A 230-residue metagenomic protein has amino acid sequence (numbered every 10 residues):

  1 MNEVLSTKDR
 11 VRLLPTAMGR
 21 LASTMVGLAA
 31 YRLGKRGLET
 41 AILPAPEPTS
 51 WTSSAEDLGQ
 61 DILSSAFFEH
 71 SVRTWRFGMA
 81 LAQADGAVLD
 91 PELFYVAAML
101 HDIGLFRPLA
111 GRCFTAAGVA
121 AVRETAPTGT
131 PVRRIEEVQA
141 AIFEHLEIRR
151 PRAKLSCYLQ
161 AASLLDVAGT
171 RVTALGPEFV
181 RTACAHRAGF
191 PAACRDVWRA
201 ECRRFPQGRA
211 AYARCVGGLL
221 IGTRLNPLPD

Functional and structural regions predicted by a protein language model:
M1-I42, S64-A87, L100, T128-T130 (+1 more regions): Divalent metal-dependent phosphate-bond-processing catalytic cores, especially two-metal-ion Mg2+/Mn2+ enzymes that act
K35-E39, W51-L58: Generic N-terminal amphipathic, Lys/Arg-enriched alpha-helix
P44-W51, L89-A97: Short coil-to-beta-strand
E47-A55, R76-A82: Auxiliary, metal-adjacent structural segments of Zn-dependent hydrolase domains
E56-D61, G104-L105: A short, mixed-charge helix-start or loop-turn motif at secondary-structure junctions
T74-W75, C113-T128: An active-site-proximal "capping" alpha-helix that borders the catalytic cofactor pocket
A87-L93, G129-F143: Acidic/histidine metal-binding catalytic segments
P91-L109, F114, G118, A141-L146: His-Asp-centered metal-binding catalytic motifs of divalent-metal-dependent phosphohydrolases/nucleases
